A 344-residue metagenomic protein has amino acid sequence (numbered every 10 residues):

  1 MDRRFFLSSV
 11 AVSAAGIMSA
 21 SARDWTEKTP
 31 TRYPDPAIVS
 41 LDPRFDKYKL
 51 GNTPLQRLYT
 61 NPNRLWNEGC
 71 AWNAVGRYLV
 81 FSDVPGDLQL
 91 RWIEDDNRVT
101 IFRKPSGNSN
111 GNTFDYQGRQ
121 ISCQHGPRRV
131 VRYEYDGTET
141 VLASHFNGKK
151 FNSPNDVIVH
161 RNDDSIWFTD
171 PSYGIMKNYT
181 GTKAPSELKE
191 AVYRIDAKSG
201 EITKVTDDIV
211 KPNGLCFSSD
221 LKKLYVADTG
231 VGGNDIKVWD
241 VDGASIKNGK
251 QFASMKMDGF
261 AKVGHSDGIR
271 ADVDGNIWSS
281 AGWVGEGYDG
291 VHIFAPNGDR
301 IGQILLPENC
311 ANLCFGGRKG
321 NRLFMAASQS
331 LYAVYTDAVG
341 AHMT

Functional and structural regions predicted by a protein language model:
M1-S13: N-terminal secretory signal peptides and thylakoid transit peptides that target proteins across membranes
W25-T53, M343: Blade/loop signatures of beta-propeller domains
D46-T60, R98-P105, D136-G148, I195-K211 (+2 more regions): Blade-edge beta-strand/turn elements of extracellular beta-propeller and related beta-sheet repeat scaffolds
N61-R77, P105-Q124, R129, N147-F168 (+7 more regions): Beta-rich, blade/repeat-based domains predominating in secreted/periplasmic proteins but also intracellular
V80-N97: Beta-propeller domains
V84-P85, H125-G126, M176-K189, T229-N234 (+1 more regions): Short, solvent-exposed loop/turn segments at conserved positions within beta-propeller repeat blades
W92-D95, Y116, R129-E139, D163 (+6 more regions): Flexible "stalk/tail and boundary" regions
W239-S245, T336-A341: Short loop/turn segments immediately following beta-strands, especially the blade-tip and inter-blade linker loops
